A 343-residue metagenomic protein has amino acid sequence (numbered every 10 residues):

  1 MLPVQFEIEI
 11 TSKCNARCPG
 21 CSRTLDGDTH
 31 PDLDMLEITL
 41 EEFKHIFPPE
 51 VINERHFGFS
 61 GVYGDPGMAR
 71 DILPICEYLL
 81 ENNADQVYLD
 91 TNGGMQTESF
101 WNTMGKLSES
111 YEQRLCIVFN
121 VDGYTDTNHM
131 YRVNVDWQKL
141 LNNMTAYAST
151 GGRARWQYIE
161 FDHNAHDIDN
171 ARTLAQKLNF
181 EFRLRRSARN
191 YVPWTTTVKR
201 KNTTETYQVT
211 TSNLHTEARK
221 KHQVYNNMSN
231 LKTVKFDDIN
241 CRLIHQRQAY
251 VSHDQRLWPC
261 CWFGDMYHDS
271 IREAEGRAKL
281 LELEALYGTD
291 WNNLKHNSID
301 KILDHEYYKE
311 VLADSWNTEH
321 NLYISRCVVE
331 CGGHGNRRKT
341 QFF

Functional and structural regions predicted by a protein language model:
M1-C116, T127-Q138, N142, V192 (+1 more regions): Conserved alpha-helical substructure of the radical SAM core
M1-F6, T24, R256-L257, C261-F343: Flexible mid-to-C-terminal extensions adjoining Fe-S/redox cofactors in radical SAM and related proteins
I8, S12-N15, K235, N321 (+1 more regions): Processing junctions and N-termini across compartments
E9, I52-S60, L80-Y88, E109-V121 (+2 more regions): Conserved C-terminal portion of the radical SAM core fold that forms the substrate/S-adenosylmethionine-binding
K13, R17, N240, R326 (+1 more regions): The −1 position to Zn-ligating cysteines in a subset of zinc-ribbon hairpins
K13-N15, D26-D28, G64-D65, G94-Q96 (+9 more regions): Short, solvent-exposed loop/turn segments at secondary-structure junctions
P19-C21, D71-I72, F100-N102, M130-Y131 (+4 more regions): Short aromatic-enriched loop/helix-cap "lid" or pocket-rim segments at secondary-structure transitions that line
K232-D238, S315-H320: Short, P/G- and charge-enriched loop/turn segments at secondary-structure junctions
